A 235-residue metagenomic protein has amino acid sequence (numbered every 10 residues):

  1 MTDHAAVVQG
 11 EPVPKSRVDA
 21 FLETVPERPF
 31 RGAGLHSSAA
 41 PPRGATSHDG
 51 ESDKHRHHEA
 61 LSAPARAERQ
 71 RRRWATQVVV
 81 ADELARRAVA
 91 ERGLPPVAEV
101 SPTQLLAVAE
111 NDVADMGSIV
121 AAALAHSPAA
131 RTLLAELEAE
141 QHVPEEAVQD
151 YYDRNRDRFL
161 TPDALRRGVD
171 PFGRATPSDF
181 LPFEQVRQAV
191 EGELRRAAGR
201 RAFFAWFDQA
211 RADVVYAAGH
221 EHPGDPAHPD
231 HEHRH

Functional and structural regions predicted by a protein language model:
T2-H235: Peptidyl-prolyl cis-trans isomerase
